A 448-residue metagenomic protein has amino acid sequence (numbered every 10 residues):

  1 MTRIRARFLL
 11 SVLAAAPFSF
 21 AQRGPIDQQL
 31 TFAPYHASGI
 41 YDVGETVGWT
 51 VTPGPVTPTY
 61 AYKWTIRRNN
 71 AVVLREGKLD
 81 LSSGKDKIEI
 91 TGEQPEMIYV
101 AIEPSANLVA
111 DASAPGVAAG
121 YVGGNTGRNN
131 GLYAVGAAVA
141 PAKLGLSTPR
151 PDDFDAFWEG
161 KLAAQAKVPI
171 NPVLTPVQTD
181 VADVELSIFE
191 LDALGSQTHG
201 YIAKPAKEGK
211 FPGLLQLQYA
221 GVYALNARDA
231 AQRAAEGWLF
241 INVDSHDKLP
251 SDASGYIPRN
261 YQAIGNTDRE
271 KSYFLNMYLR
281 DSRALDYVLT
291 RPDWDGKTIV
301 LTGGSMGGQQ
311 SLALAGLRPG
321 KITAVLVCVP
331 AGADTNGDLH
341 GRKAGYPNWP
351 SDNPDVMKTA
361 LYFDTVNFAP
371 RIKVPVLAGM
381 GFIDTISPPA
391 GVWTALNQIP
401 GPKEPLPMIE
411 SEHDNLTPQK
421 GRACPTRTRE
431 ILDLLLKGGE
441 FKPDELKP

Functional and structural regions predicted by a protein language model:
Y35-G39, A163-E208: N-terminal cap/lid segment of alpha/beta-hydrolase-fold proteins
Y201-K204, K210-A220: Short beta-strand element of the alpha/beta-hydrolase
A220-S282, Y287, D334-Y346: Cap/lid segment of the alpha/beta-hydrolase catalytic domain
D229, V374, P388-N397: Short alpha-helix in the alpha/beta-hydrolase fold that links the catalytic acid
G308-D355, P407, N415-P418: Hydrolase active-site cap/lid region
S351, W393-P448: C-terminal catalytic histidine-bearing segment of alpha/beta-hydrolase fold enzymes
I372, A378-M380: Short beta-strand/loop motif that positions the catalytic acidic residue of the alpha/beta-hydrolase fold
F382-S387, D414: Acidic catalytic loop of the alpha/beta-hydrolase fold
